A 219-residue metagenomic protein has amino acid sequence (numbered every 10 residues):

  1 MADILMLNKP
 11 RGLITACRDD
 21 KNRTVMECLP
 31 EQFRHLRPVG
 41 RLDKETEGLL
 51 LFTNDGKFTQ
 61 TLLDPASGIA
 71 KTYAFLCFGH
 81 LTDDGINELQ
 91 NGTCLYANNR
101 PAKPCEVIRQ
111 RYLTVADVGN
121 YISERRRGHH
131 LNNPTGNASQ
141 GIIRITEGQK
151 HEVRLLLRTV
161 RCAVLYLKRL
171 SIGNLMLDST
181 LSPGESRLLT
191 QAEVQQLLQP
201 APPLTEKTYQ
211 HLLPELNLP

Functional and structural regions predicted by a protein language model:
M1-P219: RNA pseudouridine synthases
